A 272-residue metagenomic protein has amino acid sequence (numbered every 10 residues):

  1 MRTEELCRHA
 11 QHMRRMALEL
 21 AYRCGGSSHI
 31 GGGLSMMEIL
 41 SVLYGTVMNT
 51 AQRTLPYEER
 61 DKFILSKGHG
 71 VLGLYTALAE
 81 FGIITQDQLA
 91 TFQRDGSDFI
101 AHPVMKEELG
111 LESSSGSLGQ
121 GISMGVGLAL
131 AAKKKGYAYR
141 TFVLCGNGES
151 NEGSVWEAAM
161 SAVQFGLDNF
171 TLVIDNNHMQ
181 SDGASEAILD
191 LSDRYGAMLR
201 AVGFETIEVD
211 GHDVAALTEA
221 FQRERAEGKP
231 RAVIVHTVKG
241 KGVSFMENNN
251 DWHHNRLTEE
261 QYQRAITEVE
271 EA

Functional and structural regions predicted by a protein language model:
M1-M13: N-terminal hydrophobic or amphipathic helices/low-complexity stretches enriched in small/hydrophobic/Pro/Gly
E5, C24, L34-Q164: Cofactor-binding active-site loop characterized by glycine-rich and histidine/acidic residues
A10-S27, D175-H178: N-terminal capping segment at the start of a domain
E38, H69-G70, N177-H178, D213 (+1 more regions): Glycine-rich beta-alpha junction loops
Y75-T76, V104, S154-W156, D182-E186 (+1 more regions): Short acidic, glycine/serine/threonine-rich loops at helix termini
F81, I188, E247-D251: Short secondary-structure boundary/capping segments
G110, S114-S117, I122-R225: Thiamine diphosphate
M198, V214-A272: Glycine/aspartate-rich loop-and-adjacent alpha/beta segment that forms the canonical ThDP
